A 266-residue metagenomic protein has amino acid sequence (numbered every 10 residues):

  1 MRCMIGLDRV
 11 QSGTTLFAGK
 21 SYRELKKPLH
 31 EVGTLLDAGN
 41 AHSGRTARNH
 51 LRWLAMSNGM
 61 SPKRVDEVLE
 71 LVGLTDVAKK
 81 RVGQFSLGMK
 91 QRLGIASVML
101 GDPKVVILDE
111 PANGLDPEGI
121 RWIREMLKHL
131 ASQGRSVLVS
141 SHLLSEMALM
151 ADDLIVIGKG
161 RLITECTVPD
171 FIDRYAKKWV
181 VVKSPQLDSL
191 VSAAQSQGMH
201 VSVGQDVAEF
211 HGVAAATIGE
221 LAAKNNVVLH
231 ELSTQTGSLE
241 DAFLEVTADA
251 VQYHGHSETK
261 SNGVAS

Functional and structural regions predicted by a protein language model:
M1-V139, L144-G158, T164: ABC transporter nucleotide-binding domains
L29-G33, L69, R124, P169-I172 (+2 more regions): Conserved protein kinase catalytic domain
N58, Y175, G198, T236 (+1 more regions): Conserved NTP-handling cores and scaffolds of large molecular machines
V68, V82, D206-V207, Q235: Residue-level "edge-of-site" marker
I123-F210: ABC transporter nucleotide-binding domain
A214-S266: C-terminal coupling/interaction segments
